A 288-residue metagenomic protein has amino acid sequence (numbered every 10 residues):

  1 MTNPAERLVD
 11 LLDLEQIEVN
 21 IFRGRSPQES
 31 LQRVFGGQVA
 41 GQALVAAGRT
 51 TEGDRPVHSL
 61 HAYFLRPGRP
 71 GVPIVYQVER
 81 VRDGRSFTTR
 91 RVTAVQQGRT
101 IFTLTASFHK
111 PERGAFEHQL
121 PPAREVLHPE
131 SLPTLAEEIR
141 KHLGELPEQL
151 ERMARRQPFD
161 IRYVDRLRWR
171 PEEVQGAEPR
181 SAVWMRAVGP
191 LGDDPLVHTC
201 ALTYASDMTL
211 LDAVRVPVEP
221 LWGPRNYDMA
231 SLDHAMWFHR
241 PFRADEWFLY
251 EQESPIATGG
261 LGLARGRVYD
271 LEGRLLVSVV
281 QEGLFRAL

Functional and structural regions predicted by a protein language model:
M1-L288: Terminal targeting signals and extreme-terminal segments of soluble enzymes
